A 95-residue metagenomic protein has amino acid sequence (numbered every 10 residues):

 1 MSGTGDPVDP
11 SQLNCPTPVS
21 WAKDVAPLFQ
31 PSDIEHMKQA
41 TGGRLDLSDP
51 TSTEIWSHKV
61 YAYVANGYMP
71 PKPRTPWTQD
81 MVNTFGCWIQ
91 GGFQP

Functional and structural regions predicted by a protein language model:
M1-P95: Aromatic- and Gly/Pro-enriched helix-to-coil junctions and flexible linker segments
